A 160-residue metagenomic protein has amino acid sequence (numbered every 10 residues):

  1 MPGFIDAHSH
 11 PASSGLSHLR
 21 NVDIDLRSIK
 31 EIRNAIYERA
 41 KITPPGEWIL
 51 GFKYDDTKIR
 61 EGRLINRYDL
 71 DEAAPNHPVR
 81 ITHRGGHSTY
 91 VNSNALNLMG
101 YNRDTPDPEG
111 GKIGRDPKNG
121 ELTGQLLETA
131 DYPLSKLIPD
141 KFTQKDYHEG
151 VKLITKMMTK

Functional and structural regions predicted by a protein language model:
M1-K160: Divalent metal-binding segments
